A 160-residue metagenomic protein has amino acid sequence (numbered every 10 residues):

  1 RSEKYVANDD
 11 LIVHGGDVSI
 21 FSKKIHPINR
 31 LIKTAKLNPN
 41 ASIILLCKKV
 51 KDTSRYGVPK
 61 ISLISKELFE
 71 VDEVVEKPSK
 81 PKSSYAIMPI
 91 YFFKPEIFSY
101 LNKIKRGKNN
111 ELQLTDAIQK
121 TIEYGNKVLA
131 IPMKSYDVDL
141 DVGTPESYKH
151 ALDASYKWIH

Functional and structural regions predicted by a protein language model:
R1-V58, L63, N102-I104: Conserved beta-loop-beta/alpha segment of the NTase-like Rossmann-fold superfamily that binds/positions NTPs
I12, I32-K36, S65-V142, E146-H160: Catalytic-core segments of class I nucleotidyltransferases/pyrophosphorylases that form NMP-activated intermediates
